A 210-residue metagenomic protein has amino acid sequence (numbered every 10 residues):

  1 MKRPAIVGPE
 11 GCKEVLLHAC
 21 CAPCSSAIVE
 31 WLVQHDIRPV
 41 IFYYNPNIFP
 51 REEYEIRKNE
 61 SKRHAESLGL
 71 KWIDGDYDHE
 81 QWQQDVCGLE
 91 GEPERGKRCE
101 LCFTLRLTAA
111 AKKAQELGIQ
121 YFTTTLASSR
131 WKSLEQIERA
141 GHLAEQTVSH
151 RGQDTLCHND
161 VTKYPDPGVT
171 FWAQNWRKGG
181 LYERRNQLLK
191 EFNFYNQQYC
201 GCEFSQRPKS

Functional and structural regions predicted by a protein language model:
M1-I6, C12-S210: Nucleotide-activated chemistry modules centered on ATP-dependent adenylation/adenylyltransferase
